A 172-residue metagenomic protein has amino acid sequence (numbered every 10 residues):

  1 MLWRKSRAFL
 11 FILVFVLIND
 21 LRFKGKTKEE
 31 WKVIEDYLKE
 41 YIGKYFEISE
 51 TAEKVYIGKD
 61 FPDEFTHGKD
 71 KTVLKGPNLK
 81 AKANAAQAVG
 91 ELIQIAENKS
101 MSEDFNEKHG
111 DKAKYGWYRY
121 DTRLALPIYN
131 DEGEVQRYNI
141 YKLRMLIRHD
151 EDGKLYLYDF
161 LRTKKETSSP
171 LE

Functional and structural regions predicted by a protein language model:
M1-E172: Ribonuclease/tRNase effector modules and their secretory precursors
